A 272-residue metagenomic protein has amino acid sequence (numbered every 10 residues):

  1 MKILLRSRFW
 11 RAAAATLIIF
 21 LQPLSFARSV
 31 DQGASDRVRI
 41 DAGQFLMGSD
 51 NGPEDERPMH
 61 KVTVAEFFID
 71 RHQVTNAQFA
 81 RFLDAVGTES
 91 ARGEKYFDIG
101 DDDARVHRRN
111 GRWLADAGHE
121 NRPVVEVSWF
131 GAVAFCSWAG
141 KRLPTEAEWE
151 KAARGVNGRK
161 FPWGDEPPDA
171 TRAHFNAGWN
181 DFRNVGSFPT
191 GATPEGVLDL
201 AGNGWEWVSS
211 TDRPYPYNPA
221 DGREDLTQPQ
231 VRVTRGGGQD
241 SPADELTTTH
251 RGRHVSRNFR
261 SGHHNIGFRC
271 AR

Functional and structural regions predicted by a protein language model:
I3-A13: Bacterial N-terminal signal peptides that target proteins for export
A13-P23: Bacterial N-terminal signal peptides
S29-D31, V62, Q78, P123 (+4 more regions): Disulfide-stabilized, aromatic/cysteine-rich ligand-recognition loop
D36-M47: Mature N-terminal segment immediately following signal peptide/propeptide cleavage in secreted/periplasmic
M47-E66, R172-H174, E195-G196, L246-R260: Short, polar loop/linker segments at the starts of domains and inter-domain junctions
M47-S49, E66-A170, S209-R213, R272: Active-site microenvironments of metalloenzymes and redox enzymes
G118-N121, H174-A201, Q228, V255: Short, well-ordered junction/capping motifs at the entry into regular secondary structure
P214-A220: A short, polar/charged loop-to-alpha-helix boundary motif
